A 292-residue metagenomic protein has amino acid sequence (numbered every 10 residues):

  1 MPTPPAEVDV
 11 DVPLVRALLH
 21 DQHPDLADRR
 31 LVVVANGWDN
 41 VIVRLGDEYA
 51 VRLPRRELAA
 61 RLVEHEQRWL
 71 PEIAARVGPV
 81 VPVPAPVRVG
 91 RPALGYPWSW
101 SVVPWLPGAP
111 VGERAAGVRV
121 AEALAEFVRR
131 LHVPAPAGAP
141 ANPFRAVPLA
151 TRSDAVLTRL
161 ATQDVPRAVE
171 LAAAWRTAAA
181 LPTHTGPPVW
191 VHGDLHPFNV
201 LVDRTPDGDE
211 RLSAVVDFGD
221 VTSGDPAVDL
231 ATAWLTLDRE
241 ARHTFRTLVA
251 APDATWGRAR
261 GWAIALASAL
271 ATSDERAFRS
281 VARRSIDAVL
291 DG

Functional and structural regions predicted by a protein language model:
M1-P24: Juxta-kinase regulatory segment immediately upstream of eukaryotic protein kinase catalytic domains
P5, D28-P148, A155, A161-D164: ATP-binding pocket architecture of kinase catalytic cores
V12-R16, Q67, R239, H243: Short, surface-exposed alpha-helical segments at coil->helix boundaries
N36-D39, E122, D220-G292: Helix-rich C-terminal or lid/interface subdomains of diverse kinases
W38-L45, V51, P86, R176-L230: Active-site acidic catalytic loop and adjacent metal/ATP-binding pocket of ATP-dependent phosphoryl transfer enzymes
Q67-R68, R119, D207-D209, A231-A233 (+1 more regions): Glycine-rich, phosphate-binding/catalytic loops in enzymes
P143-H184, L248, A254-R258, R283: Helical cap/lid subdomains and adjacent loops of hydrolase enzymes that gate the active-site channel and determine
